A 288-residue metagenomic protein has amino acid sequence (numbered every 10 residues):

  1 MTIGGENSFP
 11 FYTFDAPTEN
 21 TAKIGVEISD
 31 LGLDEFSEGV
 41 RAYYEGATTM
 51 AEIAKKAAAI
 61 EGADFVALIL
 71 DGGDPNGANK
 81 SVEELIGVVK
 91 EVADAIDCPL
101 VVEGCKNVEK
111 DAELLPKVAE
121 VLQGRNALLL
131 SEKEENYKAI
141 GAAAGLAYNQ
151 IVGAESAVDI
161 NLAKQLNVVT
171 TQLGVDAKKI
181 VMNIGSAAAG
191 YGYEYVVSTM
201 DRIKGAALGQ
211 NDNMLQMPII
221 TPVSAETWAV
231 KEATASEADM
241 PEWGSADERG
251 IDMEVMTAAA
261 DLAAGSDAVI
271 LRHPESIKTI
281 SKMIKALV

Functional and structural regions predicted by a protein language model:
M1-S29: N-terminal basic/disordered segments at the start of proteins
N20-A22, G62-D64, I96-L100, Q123-A127 (+4 more regions): Short, well-ordered coil/turn segments that N-cap beta-strands
K23-K56, G77-K80, G104-V108, L130-E132 (+2 more regions): Active-site mouth loops of central-metabolism enzymes
V26-G32, V66-G73, G185, P222-A225: Short loop/turn segments at strand-loop or loop-helix junctions that form parts of catalytic or ligand-binding pockets
E35-R41, G62-E91, I96, V102-E109 (+1 more regions): Glycine-rich, proline-tolerant flexible connector loops at the mouths of alpha/beta enzymes
A58-E61, G87-A95, P116-Q123, I140-Y148 (+1 more regions): Acidic (Asp/Glu)-rich catalytic clusters
A67-I69, A78, P99-K110, R125-Y137 (+2 more regions): Catalytic beta/alpha-barrel core
E135-S276, I280-M283: Catalytic alpha/beta core domains of metabolic enzymes, predominantly
